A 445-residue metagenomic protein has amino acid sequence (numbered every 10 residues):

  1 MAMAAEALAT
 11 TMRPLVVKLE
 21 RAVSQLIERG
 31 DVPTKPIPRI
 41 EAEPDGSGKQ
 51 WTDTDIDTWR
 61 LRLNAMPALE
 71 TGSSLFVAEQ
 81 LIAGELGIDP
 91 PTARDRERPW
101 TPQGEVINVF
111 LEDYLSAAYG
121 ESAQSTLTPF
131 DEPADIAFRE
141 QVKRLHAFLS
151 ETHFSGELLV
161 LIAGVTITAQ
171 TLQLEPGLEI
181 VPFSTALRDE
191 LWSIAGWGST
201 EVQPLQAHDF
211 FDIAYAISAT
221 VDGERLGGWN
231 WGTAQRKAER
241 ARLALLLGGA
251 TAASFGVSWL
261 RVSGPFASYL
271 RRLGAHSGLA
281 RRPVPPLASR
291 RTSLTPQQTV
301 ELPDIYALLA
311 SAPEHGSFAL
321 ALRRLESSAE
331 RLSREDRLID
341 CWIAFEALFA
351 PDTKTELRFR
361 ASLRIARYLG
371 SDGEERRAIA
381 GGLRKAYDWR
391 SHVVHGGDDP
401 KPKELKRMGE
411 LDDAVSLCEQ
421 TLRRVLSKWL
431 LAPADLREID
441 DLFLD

Functional and structural regions predicted by a protein language model:
M1-M66: Charged, amphipathic alpha-helical stretches
T52, S74, G316-A319, I379-D388: Short, well-ordered alpha-helical segments that carry or flank key catalytic/ligand-binding motifs at enzyme/regulatory
A65-A78, P91-D95, I339-R377: Flexible secondary-structure boundary motifs
L75-D336, R407-D445: Charged, non-catalytic interaction/linker regions at domain boundaries that couple catalytic cores to substrate
A312-A321, A361-R364, Y387-W389, V393-G397: Active-site-adjacent bridging/hinge elements
L320, R337-C341, L357, A361 (+2 more regions): Residue-level detector of well-ordered alpha-helical segments, enriched for hydrophobic/aromatic packing positions
T353, D388-D399, R423-A434: Charged/polar positions within long, soluble alpha-helices
R376-L405: Histidine-centered, metal-coordinating catalytic motifs and their short helical/loop contexts
